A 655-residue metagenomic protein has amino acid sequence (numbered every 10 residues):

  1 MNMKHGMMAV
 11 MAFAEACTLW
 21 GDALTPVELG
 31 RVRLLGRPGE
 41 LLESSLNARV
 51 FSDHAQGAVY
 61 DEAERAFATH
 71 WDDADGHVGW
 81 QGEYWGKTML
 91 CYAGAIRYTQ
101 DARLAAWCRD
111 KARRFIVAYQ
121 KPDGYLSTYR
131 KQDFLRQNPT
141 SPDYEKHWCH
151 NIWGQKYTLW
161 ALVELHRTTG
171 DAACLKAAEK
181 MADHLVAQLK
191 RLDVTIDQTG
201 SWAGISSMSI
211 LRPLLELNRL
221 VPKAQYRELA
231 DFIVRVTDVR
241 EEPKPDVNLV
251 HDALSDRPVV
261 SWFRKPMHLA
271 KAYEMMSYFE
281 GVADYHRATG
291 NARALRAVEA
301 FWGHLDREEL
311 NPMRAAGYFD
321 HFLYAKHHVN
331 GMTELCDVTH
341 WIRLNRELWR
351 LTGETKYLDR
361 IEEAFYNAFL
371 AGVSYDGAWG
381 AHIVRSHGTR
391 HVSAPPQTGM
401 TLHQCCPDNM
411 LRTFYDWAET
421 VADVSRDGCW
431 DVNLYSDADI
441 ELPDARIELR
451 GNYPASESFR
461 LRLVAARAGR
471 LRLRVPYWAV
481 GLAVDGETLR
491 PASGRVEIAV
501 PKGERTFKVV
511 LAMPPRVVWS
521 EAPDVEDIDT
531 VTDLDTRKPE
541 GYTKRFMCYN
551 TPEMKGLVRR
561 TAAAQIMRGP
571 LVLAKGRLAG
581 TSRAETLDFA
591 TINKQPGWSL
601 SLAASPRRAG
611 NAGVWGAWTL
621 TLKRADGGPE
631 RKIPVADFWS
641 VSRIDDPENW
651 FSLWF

Functional and structural regions predicted by a protein language model:
M1-A9: Bacterial N-terminal signal peptides that target proteins for export
W20-A102, A106, Q137-T168, S207-Q225 (+5 more regions): Aromatic (Trp/Tyr) and acidic
Y60, A102-K146, K176, E309-G317: Helix-terminus loop motifs that line ligand-binding clefts
K131-I152, L159, L175-I205: Asp-box/WD-like beta-propeller blade repeats and closely related beta-sheet repeat scaffolds
V298, L358-S456, V510-F655: C-terminal beta-rich recognition modules with glycine/proline-rich loops and embedded aromatic residues
F459, G494-I498, R505: Short strand-edge motifs at loop-to-beta-strand transitions and within beta-strands of extracellular beta-rich domains
A479-A499, V517-V525: Solvent-exposed beta-strand/loop surfaces of large extracellular or lumenal domains
